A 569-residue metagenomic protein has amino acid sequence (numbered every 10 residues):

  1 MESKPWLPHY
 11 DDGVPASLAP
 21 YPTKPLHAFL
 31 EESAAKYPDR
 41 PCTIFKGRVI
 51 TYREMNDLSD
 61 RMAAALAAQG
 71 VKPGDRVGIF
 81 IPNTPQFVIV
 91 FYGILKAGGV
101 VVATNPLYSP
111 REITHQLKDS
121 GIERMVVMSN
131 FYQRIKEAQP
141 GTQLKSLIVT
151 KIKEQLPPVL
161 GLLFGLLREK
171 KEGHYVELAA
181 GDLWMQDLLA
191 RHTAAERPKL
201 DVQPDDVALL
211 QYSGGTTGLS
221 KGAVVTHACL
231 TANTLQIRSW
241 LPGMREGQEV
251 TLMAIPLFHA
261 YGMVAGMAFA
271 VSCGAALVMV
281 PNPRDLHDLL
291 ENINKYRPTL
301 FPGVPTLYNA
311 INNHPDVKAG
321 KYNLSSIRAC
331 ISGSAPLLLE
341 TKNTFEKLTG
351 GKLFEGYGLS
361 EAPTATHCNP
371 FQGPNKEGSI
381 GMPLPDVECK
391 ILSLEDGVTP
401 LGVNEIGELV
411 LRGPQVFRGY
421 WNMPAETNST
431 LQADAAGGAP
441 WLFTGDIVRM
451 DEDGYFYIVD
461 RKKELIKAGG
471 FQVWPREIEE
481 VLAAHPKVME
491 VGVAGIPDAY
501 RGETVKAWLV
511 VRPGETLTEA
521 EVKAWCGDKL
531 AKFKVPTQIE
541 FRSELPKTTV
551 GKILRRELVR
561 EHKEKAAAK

Functional and structural regions predicted by a protein language model:
P8, R134-P204, P315: ANL superfamily adenylate-forming
P20-P22, E31, D39-T84, V88-Y92 (+1 more regions): Conserved AMP-binding/adenylate-forming core of the ANL superfamily
L66-V71, H192-D205, L210-M253, A275 (+1 more regions): Conserved adenylate-forming
Y108, V127, N294, G413 (+8 more regions): AMP-binding/adenylate-forming catalytic core of the ANL superfamily
T231-V250, A260-T299, A310, H314-V317: Conserved AMP-binding/adenylation subdomain of ANL enzymes
A275, K295-G303, H314-N375, E388 (+1 more regions): Gly/Ser/Thr-rich phosphate-binding loop
M382-D386, G397-A433, V473: Conserved ATP/PPi-binding loop(s) of AMP-dependent carboxylate-activating enzymes
K390-V410, E452-D453, E515-E519, L554: Conserved beta-loop-beta connector loops within the AMP-binding
